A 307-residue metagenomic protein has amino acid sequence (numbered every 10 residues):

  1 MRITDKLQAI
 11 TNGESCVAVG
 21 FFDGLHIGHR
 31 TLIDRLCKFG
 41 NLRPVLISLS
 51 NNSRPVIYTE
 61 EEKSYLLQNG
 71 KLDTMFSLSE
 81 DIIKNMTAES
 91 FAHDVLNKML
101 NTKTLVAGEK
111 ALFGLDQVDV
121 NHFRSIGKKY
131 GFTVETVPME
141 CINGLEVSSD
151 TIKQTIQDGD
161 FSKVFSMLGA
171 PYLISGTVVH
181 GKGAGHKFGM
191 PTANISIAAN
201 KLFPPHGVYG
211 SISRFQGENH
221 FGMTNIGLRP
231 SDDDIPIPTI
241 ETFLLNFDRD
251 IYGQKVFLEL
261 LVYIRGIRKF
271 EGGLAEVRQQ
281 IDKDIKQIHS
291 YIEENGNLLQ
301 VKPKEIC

Functional and structural regions predicted by a protein language model:
M1-Q8, T74-L78: Short acidic-hydrophobic, aromatic-tinged amphipathic segments that line or gate anion-handling sites
L7-E61, Y65: N-terminal catalytic cores of NTP/NDP-binding nucleotidyl/phosphoryl-transfer enzymes
A18-V19, L46-L49, M75-S79, T102-E109 (+1 more regions): Short beta-strands and strand-loop turn motifs
R30, C37-N41, G169, I281-K286: Solvent-exposed alpha-helix faces
V56-K63, K84-H93: Glycine-rich, highly charged phosphate/nucleotide-binding loops
K63-L78: A glycine-rich helix N-cap at a beta->alpha junction
M86-T192, R214-Q216, A275, I285 (+2 more regions): Classical nucleotidyltransferase
K182-C307: Phosphate/ribose-recognition catalytic cores of enzymes acting on nucleotide-derived substrates
